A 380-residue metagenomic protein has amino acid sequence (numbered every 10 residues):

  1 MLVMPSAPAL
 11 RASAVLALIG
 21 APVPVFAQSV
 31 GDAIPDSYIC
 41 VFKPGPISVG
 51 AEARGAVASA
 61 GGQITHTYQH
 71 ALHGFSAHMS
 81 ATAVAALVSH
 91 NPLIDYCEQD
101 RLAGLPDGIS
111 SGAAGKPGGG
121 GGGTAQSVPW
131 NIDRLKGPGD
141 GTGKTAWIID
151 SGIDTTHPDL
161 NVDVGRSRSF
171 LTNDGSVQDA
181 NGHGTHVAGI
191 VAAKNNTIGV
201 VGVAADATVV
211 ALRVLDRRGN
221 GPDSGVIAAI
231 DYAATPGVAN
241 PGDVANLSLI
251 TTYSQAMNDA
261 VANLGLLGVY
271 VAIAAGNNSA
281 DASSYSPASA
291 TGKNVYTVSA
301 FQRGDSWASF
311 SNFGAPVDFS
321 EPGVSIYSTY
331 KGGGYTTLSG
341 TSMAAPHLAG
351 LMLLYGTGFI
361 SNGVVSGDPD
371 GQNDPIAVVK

Functional and structural regions predicted by a protein language model:
M1-P24: Gram-negative bacterial Sec-dependent N-terminal signal peptides
I39-C40, S76, Y96-E98, T145-I149 (+10 more regions): Structural recognition of the beta-strand scaffold that forms the well-ordered cores of secreted hydrolase catalytic
P44, R54-A125: Autoinhibitory propeptides
P44-I47, A71-L72, T82-V84, R101-L105 (+12 more regions): Solvent-exposed loop/turn segments at secondary-structure junctions within structured extracellular/periplasmic domains
T65-L72, V201-A204, A211, G225 (+7 more regions): C-terminal subdomain of the subtilisin-like protease fold in secreted/lumenal serine endopeptidases
D95, P117, G121-T208, G225-A228 (+3 more regions): Active-site core segment of subtilase-fold serine proteases
D150, P158, V269, Y285-F359 (+1 more regions): Extracellular S/T/G-rich loop segment that most often corresponds to the catalytic His/Ser-adjacent loop
Q178-R213, P222, V226-I227, F319-S320 (+2 more regions): Active-site alpha-helical elements of protease catalytic centers
